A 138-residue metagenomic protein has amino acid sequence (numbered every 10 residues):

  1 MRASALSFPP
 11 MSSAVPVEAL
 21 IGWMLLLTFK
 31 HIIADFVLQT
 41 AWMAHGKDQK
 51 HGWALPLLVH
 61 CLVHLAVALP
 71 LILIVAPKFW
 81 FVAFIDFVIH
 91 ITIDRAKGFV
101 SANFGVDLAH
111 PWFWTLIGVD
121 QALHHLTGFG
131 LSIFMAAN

Functional and structural regions predicted by a protein language model:
M1-N138: Hydrophobic alpha-helical transmembrane segments
